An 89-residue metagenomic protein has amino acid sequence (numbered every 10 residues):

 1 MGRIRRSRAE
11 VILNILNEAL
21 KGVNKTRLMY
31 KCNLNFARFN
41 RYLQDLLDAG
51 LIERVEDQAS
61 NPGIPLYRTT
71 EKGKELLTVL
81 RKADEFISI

Functional and structural regions predicted by a protein language model:
M1-L13: Short alpha-helical segments that sit at the start of domains
G2, L34-D48: Short amphipathic alpha-helical interaction segments
I12-N17, L77: Hydrophobic residues on short alpha-helical segments
A19-N24: Short capping segments at the starts of secondary-structure elements
R27-K31: A short acidic, leucine-rich amphipathic alpha-helix
D48-Q58: A short, conserved structural fragment
G63-T78: Basic, amphipathic "hinge/linker" alpha-helix immediately C-terminal to the N-terminal HTH DNA-binding motif
T78-I89: Amphipathic alpha-helical dimerization/coiled-coil segments that flank or bridge DNA-binding/regulatory modules
